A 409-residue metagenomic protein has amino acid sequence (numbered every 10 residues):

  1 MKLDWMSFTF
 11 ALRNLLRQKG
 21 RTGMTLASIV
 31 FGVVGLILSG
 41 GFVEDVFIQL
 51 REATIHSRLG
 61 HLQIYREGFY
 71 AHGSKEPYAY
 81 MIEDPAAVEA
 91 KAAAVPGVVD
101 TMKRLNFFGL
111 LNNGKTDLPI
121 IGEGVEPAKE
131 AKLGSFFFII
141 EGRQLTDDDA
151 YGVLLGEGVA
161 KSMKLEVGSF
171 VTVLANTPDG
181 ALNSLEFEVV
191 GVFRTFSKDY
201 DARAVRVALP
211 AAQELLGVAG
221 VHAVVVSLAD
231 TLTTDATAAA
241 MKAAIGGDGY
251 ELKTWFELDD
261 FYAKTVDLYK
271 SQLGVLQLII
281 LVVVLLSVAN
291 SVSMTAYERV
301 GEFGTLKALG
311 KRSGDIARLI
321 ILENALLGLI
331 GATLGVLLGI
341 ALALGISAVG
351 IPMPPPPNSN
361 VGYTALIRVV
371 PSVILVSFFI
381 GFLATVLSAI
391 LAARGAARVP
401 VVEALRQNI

Functional and structural regions predicted by a protein language model:
M1-I37, N408-I409: N-terminal Sec/SRP start-transfer signal
K19-V46, D267-E302, A325-L334, L383-L387: Hydrophobic alpha-helical transmembrane segments of multi-pass inner-membrane transport and secretion
G40-I121, Q144, D148-D149, A243: Hydrophobic, regular-secondary-structure patches
V46, T333-S377, I390, R394: Short helix-loop junctions at transmembrane helix boundaries
R104-F107, T116-E126, F138-P210: Hydrophobic secondary-structure segments that place a key small or acidic residue at a functional site
T177-L273, I280: Mechanotransmission and gating elements of multispan inner-membrane complexes involved in transport and envelope
S293, E302-I346: Transmembrane alpha-helical interface segments in multi-pass membrane proteins
V369-I409: C-terminal membrane-exit region of the final transmembrane helix in multipass inner-membrane proteins
